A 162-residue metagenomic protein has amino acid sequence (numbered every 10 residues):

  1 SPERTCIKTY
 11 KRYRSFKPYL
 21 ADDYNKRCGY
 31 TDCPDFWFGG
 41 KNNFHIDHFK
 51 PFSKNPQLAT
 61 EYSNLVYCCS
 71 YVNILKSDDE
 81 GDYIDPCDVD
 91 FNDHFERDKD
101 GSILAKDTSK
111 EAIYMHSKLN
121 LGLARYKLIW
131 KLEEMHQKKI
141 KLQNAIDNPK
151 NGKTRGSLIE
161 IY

Functional and structural regions predicted by a protein language model:
S1-D23, D35-G39, P56-V66, S70-Y162: Extended charged
N25, D32-C33, H48: Cys/His-clustered metal-coordination modules, chiefly Zn-binding fingers
C28-T31, C69: Short cysteine-rich clusters marking metal-coordination/redox-active sites
G39, F44-I46: Glycine-rich active-site/cofactor-binding loop and its immediate structural neighborhood
I46-F52: Histidine-centered catalytic micro-motifs used for acid/base chemistry in nuclease and nucleotide-processing active
